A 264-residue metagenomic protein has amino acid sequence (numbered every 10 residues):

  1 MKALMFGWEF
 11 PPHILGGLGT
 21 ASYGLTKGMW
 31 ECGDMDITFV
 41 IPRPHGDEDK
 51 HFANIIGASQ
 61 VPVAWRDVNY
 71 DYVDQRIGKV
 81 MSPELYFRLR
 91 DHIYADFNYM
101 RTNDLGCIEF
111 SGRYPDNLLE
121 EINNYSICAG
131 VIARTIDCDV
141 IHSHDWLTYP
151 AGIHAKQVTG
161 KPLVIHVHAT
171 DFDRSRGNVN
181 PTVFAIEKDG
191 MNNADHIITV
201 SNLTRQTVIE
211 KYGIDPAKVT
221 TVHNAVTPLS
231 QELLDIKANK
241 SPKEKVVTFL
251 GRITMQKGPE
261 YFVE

Functional and structural regions predicted by a protein language model:
M1-K2, L229-V246: Nucleotide-sugar donor-binding and catalytic loop/hinge architecture of NDP-sugar-dependent glycosyltransferases
A3, V140-H142, Y149, I153-R174 (+1 more regions): Active-site proximal beta-strand in glycosyltransferases
E9-A21, D47-K50, K257: A short, glycine/small-residue-rich beta-strand->loop->alpha-helix junction that serves as a flexible
C32-A133: A conserved catalytic-core segment of Leloir-type glycosyltransferases
L118-C128, K161-V164, F172-D189, P228: Nucleotide-sugar donor phosphate/pyrophosphate-binding loop at the beta->alpha transition of glycosyltransferases
G130-T135, Q157, N180-I197: Membrane-proximal helix-turn-helix segments that form the acceptor-binding/catalytic region of lipid-linked
I198, N239-V263: Conserved donor-binding/catalytic core segment of Leloir-type glycosyltransferases
L203, A225: Carbohydrate-associated surface elements
